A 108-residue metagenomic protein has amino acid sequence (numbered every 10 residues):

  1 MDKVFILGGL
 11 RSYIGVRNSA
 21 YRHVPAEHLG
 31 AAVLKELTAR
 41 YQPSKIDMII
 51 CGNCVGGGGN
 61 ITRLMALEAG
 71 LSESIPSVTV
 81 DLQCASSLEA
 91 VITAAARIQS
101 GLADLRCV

Functional and structural regions predicted by a protein language model:
M1-I75: Conserved "HGTGT" condensation-loop signature of ketosynthase/thiolase-family condensing enzymes that catalyze
K3, D104-L105: Residues that mark the start of a beta-strand
N53-D104: Conserved catalytic cysteine-centered active-site region of acyl-thioester-dependent Claisen-condensing enzymes
